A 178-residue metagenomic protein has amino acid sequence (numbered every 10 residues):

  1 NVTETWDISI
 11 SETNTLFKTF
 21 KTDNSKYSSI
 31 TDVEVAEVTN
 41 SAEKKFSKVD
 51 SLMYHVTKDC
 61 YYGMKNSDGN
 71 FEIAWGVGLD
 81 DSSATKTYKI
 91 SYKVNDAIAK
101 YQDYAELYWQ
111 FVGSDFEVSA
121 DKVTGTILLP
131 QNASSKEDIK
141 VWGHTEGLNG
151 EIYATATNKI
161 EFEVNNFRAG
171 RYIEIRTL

Functional and structural regions predicted by a protein language model:
N1-L178: Lumenal/extracellular ectodomains and adaptor appendage modules of the eukaryotic vesicle/secretory system
